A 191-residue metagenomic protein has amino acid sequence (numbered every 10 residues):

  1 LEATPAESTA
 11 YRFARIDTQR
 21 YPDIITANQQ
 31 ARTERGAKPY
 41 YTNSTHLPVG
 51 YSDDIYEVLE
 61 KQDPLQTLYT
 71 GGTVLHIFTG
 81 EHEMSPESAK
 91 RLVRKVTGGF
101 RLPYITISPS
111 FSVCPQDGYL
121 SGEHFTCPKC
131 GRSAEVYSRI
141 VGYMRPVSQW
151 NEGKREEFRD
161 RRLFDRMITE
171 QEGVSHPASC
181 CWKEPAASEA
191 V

Functional and structural regions predicted by a protein language model:
L1-E170: Acidic, glycine-enriched catalytic cores built around paired aspartates
R162-V191: Acidic, low-complexity intrinsically disordered tails
